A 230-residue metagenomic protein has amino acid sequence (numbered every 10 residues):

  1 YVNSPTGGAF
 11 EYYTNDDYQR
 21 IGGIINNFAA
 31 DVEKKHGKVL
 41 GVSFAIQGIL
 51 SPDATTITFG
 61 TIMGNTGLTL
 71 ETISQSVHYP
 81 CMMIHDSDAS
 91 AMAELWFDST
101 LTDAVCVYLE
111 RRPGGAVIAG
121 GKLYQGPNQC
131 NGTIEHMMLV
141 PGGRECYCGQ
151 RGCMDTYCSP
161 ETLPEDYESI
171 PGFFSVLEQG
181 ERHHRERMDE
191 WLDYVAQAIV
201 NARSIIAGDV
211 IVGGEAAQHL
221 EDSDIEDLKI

Functional and structural regions predicted by a protein language model:
Y1-A9, V105-A119: Gly/Thr-rich phosphate-binding beta-strand-loop-beta motif of the actin/hexokinase/Hsp70
Y1-K38, V77, D98, E145 (+2 more regions): ATP-binding/phosphotransfer module of carbohydrate and carboxylate kinases, centering on a glycine-rich
N3, E94, A116-G120, Y124-G126 (+1 more regions): Short beta-strand-to-turn element immediately C-terminal to the catalytic PLP-Schiff-base lysine in fold type I
A9, T58, Y124-Q125: Generic structural signal for well-ordered beta-strand positions
Y13-D103, S223-K229: Glycine-rich phosphate-binding loop and adjoining helix at the ATP-binding site of ATP-dependent phosphoryl-transfer
I46, L109-R111, P160, G214-E215: Short secondary-structure boundary segments
D103-V105, I211: Conserved beta-strand elements of the Class I
T133-C146: Immediate flanking context of iron-sulfur cluster ligation sites
